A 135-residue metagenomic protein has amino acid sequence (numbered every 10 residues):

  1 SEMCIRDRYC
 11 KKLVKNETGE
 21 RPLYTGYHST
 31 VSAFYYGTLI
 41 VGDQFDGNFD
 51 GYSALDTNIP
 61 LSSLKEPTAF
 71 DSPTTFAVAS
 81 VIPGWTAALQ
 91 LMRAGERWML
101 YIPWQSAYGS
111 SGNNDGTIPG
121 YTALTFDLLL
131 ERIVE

Functional and structural regions predicted by a protein language model:
M3-I5: Short, small-residue-biased leader/transition segments that mark boundaries at the very start of proteins
R8-K12: A short loop-to-beta-strand scaffold at the N-terminal edge of the catalytic core in hydrolase folds
L13, Y36-T38, E131: Conserved positions in beta-strands of structured domains
V14, L39-Y101, Q105-L124: A beta-strand/beta-hairpin structural motif
V14-H28: Short, solvent-exposed beta-strand/turn "edge" segments of beta-rich domains on protein surfaces
P22-L23, T30-A33, W85-A87: Generic detector of contiguous secondary-structure segments
Y27-G42: A short beta-strand signature
A123-E135: Short, low-complexity, Pro/Ser/Thr/Gly-rich segments in the mature regions of secreted, periplasmic
